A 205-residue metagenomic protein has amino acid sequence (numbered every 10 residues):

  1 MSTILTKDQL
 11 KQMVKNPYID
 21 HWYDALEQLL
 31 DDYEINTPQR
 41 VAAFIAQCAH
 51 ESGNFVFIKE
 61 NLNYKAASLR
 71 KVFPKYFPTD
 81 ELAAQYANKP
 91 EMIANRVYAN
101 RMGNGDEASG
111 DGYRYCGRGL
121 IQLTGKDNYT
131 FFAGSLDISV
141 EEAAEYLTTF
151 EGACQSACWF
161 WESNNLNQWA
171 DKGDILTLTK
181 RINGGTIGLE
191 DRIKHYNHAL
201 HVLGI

Functional and structural regions predicted by a protein language model:
S2-H21, A49-W159: Peptidoglycan-targeting cell-wall enzymes and recognition modules
I4, T37-A46, K172-L178: Alpha-helical scaffolds flanking conserved acidic
M13-A42: N-terminal carbohydrate-binding/catalytic regions of secreted carbohydrate-active enzymes
E27, I45, A157-C158, T179 (+2 more regions): Non-transmembrane alpha-helical segments in soluble domains of secreted/periplasmic/extracellular proteins
D32-Q39, N54-V56, G204-I205: Metal- and O2-centered redox machinery and metal/ROS homeostasis
C48-E51, D171-G188: Acidic helix/loop microenvironments that form the catalytic cleft of cell-wall polysaccharide enzymes
C158-N167: Extended serine/threonine-enriched, polar tracts that run as long, contiguous segments within proteins
Q168, R181-I205: Low-complexity, Gly/Ser/Thr/Pro-rich intrinsically disordered linker/tail segments
